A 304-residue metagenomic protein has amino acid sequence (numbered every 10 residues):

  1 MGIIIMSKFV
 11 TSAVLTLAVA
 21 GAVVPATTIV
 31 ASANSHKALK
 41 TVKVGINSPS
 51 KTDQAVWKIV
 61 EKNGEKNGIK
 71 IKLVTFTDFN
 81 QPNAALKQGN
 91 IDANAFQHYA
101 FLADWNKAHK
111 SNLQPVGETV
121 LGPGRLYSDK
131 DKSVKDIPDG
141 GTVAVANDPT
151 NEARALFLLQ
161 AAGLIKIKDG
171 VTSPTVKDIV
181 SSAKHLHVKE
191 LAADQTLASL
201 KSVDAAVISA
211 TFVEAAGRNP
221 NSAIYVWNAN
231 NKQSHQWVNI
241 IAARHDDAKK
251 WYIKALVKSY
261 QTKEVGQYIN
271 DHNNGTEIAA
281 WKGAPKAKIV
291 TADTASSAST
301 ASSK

Functional and structural regions predicted by a protein language model:
V30-V44, E65, K70, V134-G140 (+1 more regions): Immediate post-signal peptide segment of exported/extracytoplasmic ligand-binding proteins
N47-K72: Short, polar/charged alpha-helical segment
P49, T77-F79, G89-A103, A192-A193 (+2 more regions): Beta->alpha turn/N-cap motifs
L73-A84, V171-A198: Short helix-initiation/N-cap motifs at beta->coil->alpha
D104-V116, K130-K132, S202, A216-A229: Ligand-binding "clamshell"
V116-I165, G266: A conserved helix-loop-strand patch within extracytoplasmic ligand-binding domains of the periplasmic binding
P123-V134, W237-K250: A bilobed periplasmic-binding-protein/Venus flytrap-type ligand-binding module shared by bacterial periplasmic
E152-Q160, S259-W281: Periplasmic-binding protein-like
